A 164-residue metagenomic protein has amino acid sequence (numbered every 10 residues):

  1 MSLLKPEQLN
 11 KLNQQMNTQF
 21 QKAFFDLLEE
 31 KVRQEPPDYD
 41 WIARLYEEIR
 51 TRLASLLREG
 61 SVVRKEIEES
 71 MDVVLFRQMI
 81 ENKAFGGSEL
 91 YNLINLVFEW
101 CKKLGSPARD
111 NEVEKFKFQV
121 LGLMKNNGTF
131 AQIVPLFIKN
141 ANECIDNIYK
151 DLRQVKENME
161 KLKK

Functional and structural regions predicted by a protein language model:
M1-K103: Eukaryotic N-terminal, low-complexity and coiled-coil-prone scaffolding/targeting segments of large membrane-traffic
E66-K164: Extended helix-rich, non-globular scaffold segments
